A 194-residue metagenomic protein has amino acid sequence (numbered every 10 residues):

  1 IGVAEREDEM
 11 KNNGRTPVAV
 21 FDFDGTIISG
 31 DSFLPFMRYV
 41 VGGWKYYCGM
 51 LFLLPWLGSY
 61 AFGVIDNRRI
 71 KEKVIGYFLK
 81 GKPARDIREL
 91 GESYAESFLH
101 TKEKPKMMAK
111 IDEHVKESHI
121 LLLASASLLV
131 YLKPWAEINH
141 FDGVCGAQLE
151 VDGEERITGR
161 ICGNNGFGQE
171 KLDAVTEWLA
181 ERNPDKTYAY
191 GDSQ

Functional and structural regions predicted by a protein language model:
R6-D66: Active-site neighborhood of HAD-like aspartate-dependent phosphohydrolases
K11-N12, T16, E89, E96-Q194: C-terminal cap/substrate-recognition subdomain and adjoining C-terminal extension of metal-dependent phosphatase-like
G43-Y46, G63-D66, P83-D86, P105-K106 (+1 more regions): Conserved alpha/beta cores of soluble small-molecule-handling proteins
I70-K106: Metal-dependent phosphoesterase signature
